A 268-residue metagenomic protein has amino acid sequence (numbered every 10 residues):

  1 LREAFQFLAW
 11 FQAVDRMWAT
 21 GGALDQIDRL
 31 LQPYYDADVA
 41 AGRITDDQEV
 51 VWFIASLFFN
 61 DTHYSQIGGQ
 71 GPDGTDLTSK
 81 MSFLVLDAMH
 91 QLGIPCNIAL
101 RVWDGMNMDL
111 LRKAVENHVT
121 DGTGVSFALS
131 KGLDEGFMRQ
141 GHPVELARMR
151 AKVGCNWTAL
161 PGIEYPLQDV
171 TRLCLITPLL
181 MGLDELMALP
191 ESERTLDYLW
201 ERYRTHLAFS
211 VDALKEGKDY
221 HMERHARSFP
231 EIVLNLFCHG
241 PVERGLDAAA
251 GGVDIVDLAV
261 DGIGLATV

Functional and structural regions predicted by a protein language model:
L1-T267: Conserved catalytic cores of very large enzyme subunits
